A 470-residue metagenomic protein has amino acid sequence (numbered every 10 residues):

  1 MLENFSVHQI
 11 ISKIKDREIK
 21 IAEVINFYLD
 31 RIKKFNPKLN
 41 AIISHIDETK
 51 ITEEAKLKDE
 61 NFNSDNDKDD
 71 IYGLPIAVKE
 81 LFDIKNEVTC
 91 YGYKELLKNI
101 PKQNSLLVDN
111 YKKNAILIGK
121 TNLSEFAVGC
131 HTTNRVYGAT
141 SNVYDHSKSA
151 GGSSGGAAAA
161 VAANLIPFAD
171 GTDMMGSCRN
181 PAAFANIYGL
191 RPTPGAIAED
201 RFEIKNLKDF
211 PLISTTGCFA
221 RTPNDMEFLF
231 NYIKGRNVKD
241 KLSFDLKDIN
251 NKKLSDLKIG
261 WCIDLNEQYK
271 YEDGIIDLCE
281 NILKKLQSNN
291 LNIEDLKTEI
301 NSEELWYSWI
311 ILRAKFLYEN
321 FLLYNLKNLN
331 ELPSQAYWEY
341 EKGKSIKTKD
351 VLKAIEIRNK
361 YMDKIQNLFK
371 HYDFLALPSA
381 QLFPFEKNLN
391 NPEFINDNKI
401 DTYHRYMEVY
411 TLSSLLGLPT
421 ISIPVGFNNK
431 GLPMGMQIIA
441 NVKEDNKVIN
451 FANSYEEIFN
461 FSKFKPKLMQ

Functional and structural regions predicted by a protein language model:
L2-M175, K284, N289, E294 (+1 more regions): Gly/Ser-rich catalytic/binding loops embedded in alpha/beta enzyme cores
I10-D16, E95-N99, S214-R221, E341-I346 (+1 more regions): Short, well-ordered beta-strand elements within core beta-sheets of diverse protein domains
R17, G73, I166-P167, I346-Q470: Glycine-rich, small-residue loops and helix-cap segments that act as flexible hinges at active-site edges
I21-N26, K56-D59, K102, Y271-K297 (+2 more regions): Acyltransferase
I71-K94, K253-C262, I311-Q366, P378 (+2 more regions): Short helix-loop capping/hinge segments that flank enzyme active sites or metal/cofactor-binding pockets
V88-K98, E272-D273, F385-E393: Glycine/threonine-rich flexible loop motifs
N104-S105, D109-F230, S414-L415, P419-G426 (+1 more regions): Short glycine/serine-rich loop segments
R191-D277, F459-M469: A short helix-breaking turn/cap at a secondary-structure junction
